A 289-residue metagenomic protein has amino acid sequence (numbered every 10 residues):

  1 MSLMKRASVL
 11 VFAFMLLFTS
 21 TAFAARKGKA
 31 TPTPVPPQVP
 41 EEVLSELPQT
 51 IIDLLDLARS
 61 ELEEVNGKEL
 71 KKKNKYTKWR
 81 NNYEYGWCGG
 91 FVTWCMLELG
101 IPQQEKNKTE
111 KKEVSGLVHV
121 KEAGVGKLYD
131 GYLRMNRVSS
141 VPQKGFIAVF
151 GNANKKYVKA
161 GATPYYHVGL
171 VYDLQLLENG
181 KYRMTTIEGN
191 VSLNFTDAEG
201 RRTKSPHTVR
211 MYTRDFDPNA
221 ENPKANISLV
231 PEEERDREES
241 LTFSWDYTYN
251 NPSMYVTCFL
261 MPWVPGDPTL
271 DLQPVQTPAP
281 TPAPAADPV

Functional and structural regions predicted by a protein language model:
M1-L3: N-terminal secretory signal peptides that target proteins for export/translocation
K5-V11: Sec-dependent signal peptide recognition, specifically the positively charged N-region followed immediately by
V11-T19: Bacterial N-terminal signal peptides
F18-T33: Sec-dependent signal peptide cleavage junction
P32-Q104, T257-P274: N-terminal capping segments
P36, N154, V158-V289: Aromatic- and glycine-rich peptidoglycan recognition patches
P102-D197: ...with weaker cross-activation on analogous glycine-rich loops/strands in unrelated enzymes
